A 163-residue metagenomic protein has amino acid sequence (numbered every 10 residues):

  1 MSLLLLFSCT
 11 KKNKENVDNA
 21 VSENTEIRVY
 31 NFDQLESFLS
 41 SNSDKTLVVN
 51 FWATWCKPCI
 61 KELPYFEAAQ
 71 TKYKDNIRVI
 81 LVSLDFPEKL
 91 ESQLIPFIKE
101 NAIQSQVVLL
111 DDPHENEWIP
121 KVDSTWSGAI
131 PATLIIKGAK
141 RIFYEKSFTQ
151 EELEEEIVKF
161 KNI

Functional and structural regions predicted by a protein language model:
L5-S8: C-terminal motif of bacterial Sec signal peptides marking the signal peptidase cleavage site
T10-K12: Bacterial signal peptide processing site
E26-L47: A short beta-strand-turn-helix
K45-L47, F51-W55, F86: Short pre-active-site segment immediately N-terminal to redox-active cysteine/selenocysteine motifs in thiol-based
F51-A68: Conserved redox-active cysteine motifs that mediate thiol-disulfide chemistry, especially di-cysteine Cys-X(1-2)-Cys
L63-N101, H114-P120: Structural microenvironment flanking redox-active thiols in thiol-disulfide oxidoreductases
F97-I130, G138: Short, internal strand/loop/helix patches that form the active-site neighborhood or redox-interaction surface
I130-I163: Thiol-/selenol-based redox modules, centered on thioredoxin-like and closely related oxidoreductase domains
